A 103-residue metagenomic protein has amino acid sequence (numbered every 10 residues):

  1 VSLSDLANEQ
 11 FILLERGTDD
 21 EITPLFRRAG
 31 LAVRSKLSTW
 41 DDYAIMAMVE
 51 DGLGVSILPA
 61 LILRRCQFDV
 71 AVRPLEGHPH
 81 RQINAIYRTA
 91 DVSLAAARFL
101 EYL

Functional and structural regions predicted by a protein language model:
V1-L3, E9-Q10, H80-A85: Small-molecule pocket liners
S4, M46-A47, A97: Alpha-helical segments flanking ligand/cofactor-binding loops in enzyme cores
E9-A29, S93-A97: Secondary-structure junction motif
L13-E15, A32-D41: Short beta-strand-to-loop elements that line the ligand-binding cleft of bilobed periplasmic-binding protein-like
R16, A60-I62, T89: Short secondary-structure boundary segments
P24, R28, D42-V70: A ligand-binding cleft/hinge motif common to bilobed small-molecule-binding domains
A71-L103: A late-sequence structural motif
